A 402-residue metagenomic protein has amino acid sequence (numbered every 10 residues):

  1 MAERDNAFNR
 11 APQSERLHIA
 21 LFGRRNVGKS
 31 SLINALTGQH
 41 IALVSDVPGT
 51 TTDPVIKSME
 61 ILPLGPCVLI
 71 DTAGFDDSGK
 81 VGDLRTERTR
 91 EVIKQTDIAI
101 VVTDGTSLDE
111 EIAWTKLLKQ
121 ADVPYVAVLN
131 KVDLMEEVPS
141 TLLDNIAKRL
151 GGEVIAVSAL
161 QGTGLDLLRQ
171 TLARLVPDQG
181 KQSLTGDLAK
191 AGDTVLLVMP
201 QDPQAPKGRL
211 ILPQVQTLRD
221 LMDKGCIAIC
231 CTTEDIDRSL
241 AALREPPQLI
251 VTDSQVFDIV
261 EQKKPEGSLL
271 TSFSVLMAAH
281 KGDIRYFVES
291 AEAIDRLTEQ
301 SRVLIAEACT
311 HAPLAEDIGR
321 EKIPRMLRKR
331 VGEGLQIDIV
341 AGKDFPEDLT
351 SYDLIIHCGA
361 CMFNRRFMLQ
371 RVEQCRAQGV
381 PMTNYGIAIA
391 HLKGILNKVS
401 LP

Functional and structural regions predicted by a protein language model:
A2-D83, E87, E91-K94: Conserved G1/Walker A P-loop phosphate-binding module
L21, V101, A127-L129, L197 (+1 more regions): Structural beta-sheet core signal
G28, M135-V138, L142, S158-D178 (+2 more regions): Conserved GTPase G-domain signal focused on the G5
T37, A73-G74, D104-G105, Q255 (+1 more regions): Short glycine-/small-residue-rich Rossmann-like dinucleotide-binding loops
A42-D46, P177-T185: Active-site phosphate-binding and catalytic loops of NTP-dependent enzymes
G49, A73, D104-T106, N130-L134 (+6 more regions): Short, ordered loop/turn segments at secondary-structure junctions
K57-G65, I70, K80-V154, S183-D187 (+4 more regions): Conserved C-terminal guanine-recognition region of P-loop GTPase G domains, centered on the G4
D193-P402: P-loop NTP-binding site
